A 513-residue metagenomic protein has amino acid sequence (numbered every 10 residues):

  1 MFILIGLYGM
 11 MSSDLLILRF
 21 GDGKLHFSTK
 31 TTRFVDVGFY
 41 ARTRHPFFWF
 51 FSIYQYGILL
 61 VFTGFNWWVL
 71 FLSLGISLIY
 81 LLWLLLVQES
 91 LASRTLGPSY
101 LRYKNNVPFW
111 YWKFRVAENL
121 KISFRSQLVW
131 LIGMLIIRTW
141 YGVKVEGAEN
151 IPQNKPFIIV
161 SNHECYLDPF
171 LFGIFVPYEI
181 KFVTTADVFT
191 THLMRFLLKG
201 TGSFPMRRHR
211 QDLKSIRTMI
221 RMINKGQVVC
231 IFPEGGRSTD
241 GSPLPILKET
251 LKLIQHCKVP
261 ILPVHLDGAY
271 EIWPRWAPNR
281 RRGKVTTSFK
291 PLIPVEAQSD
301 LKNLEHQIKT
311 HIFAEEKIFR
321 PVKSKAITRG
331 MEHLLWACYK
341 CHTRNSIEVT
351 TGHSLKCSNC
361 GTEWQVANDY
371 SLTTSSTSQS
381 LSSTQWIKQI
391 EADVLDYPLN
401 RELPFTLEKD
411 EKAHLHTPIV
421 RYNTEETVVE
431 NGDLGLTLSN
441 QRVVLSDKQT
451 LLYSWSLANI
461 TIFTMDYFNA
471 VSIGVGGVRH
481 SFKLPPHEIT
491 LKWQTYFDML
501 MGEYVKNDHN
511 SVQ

Functional and structural regions predicted by a protein language model:
I5-L7, V37-A41, P46-R115: Hydrophobic transmembrane alpha-helices
G9-G23: Membrane-water interface of transmembrane alpha-helices
G23-A41, T185-V188: Juxtamembrane helix-capping/reentrant segments at transmembrane boundaries
P46, I159, L436-L445, T450-N469: Phosphoinositide-dependent membrane-docking surfaces
I122, S126-W130, I137-H306, C341 (+1 more regions): Soluble catalytic domains of membrane acyltransferases
A326-S376: Cys/His-rich short segments
T374-G435: Anionic N-terminal interaction surfaces
W455-Q513: Acidic, Ser/Thr- and proline-rich intrinsically disordered linker/docking segments of eukaryotic scaffolds
